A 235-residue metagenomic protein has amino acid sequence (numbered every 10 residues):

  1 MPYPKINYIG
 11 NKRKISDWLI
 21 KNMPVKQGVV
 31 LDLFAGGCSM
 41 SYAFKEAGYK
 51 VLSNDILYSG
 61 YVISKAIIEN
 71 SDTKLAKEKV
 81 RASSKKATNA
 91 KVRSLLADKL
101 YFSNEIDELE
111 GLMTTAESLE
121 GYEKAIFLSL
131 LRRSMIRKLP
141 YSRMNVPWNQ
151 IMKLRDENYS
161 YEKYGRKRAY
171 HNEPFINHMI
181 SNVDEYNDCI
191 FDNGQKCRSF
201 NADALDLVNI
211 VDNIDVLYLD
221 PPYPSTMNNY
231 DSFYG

Functional and structural regions predicted by a protein language model:
M1-F34, S39-A47, G60-V62, E69-N70: S-adenosyl-L-methionine
E46, N70, K77, K153-E157: Alpha-helix boundary/capping detector
Y49-N54: Short beta-strand element of Class I
L57: Conserved SAM/SAH-binding beta-strand->alpha-helix loop
Y61, E69-D72, R132, T226: Generic short alpha-helical segment signal, independent of protein family or function, capturing local helix propensity
S64-G121: Conserved phosphoryl-transfer catalytic core
K65, Y230-G235: A mobile, often basic/glycine-rich helix-loop segment that functions as the active-site lid/recognition loop
L100-L217, P222-S232: SAM-dependent nucleic-acid methyltransferase catalytic core
